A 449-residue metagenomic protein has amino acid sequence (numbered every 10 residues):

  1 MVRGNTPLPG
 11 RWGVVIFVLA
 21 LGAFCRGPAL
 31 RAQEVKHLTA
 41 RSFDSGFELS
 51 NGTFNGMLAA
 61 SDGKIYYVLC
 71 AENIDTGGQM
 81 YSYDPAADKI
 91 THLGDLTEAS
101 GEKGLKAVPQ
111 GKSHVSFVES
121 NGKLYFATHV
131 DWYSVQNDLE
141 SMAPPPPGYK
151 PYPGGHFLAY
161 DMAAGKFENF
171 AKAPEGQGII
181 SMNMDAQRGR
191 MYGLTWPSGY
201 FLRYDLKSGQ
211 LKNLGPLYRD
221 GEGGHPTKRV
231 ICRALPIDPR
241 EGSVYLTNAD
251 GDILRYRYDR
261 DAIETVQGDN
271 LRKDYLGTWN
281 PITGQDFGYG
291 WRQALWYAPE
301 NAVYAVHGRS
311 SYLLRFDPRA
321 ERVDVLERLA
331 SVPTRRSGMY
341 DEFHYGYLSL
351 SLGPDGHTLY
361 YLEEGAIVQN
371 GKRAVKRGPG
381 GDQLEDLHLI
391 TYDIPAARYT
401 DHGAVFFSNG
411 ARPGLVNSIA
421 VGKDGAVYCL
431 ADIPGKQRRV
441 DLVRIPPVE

Functional and structural regions predicted by a protein language model:
R41-G46, L93-P109, E168-Q177, G215-T227 (+3 more regions): Surface-exposed loop and turn segments in beta-propeller and other repeat-based domains that flank or scaffold
D44-G78: Beta-strand-rich domains and repeat architectures in extracellular enzymes and scaffolds, especially beta-propellers
N51-G56, G101-S116, Q177-N183, E222-P236 (+5 more regions): Repeated scaffold domains used in trafficking and secretory/extracellular systems, primarily beta-propellers
A60-D62, E119-N121, A186-R188, D238-E241 (+3 more regions): Residue-level detector of Asp-centered blade-edge/turn motifs that repeat once per structural unit in beta-propeller
C70-I74, F126-Y152, L362-D386, I433-V440: Short, conserved, GDST-rich strand-edge loop motifs in beta-rich repeat architectures
M80-A86, P144-M162, L313, G378-P395 (+1 more regions): Beta-propeller blade signature
V306, S311, M339-I394: Loop/turn-rich, solvent-exposed surfaces of beta-rich toroidal or solenoidal domains
P413-E449: Blade-level signature of beta-propeller repeat domains, shared across WD40, Kelch, NHL, RCC1 and BNR/Asp-box propellers
